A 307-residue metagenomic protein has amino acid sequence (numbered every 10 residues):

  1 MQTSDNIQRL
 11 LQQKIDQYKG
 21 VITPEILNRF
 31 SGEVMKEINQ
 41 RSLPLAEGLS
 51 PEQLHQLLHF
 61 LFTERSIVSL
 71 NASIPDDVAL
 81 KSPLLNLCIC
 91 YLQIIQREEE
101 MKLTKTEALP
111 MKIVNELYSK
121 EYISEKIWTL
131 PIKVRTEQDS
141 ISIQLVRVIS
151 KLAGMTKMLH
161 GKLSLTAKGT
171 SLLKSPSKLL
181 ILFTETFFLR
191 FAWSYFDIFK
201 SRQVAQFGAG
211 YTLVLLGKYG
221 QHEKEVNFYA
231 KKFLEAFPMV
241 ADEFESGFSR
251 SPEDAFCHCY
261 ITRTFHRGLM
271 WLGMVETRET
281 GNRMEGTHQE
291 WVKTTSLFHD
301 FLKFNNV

Functional and structural regions predicted by a protein language model:
Q2-S140: Short, amphipathic alpha-helical interface elements at domain boundaries that mediate macromolecular binding
N39, E100-S119, I123-K126, L130 (+3 more regions): Charged, alpha-helix-forming regions
Q56-E98, P176-K232: Leucine-rich, amphipathic alpha-helical/linker segments
D76-P83, P131-S142, G161, K200 (+2 more regions): Conserved aromatic-histidine-acidic binding/catalytic patches
L117-Y118, Y122-S140, K232-C259: Short helix-coil junctions and helix-kink-helix linkers
E137-L152, L159, P252-L272: Short amphipathic alpha-helical interaction segments
Q144-V146, K157-F196, E276-V307: Accessory beta->alpha helical hairpin/"wing" motif in late/C-terminal subdomains of nucleic-acid enzymes
E223-S246, E276-T277, G281-N282, G286: Extended intrinsically disordered, low-complexity coil regions enriched in Ser, Thr, Gly, Ala and often Pro
